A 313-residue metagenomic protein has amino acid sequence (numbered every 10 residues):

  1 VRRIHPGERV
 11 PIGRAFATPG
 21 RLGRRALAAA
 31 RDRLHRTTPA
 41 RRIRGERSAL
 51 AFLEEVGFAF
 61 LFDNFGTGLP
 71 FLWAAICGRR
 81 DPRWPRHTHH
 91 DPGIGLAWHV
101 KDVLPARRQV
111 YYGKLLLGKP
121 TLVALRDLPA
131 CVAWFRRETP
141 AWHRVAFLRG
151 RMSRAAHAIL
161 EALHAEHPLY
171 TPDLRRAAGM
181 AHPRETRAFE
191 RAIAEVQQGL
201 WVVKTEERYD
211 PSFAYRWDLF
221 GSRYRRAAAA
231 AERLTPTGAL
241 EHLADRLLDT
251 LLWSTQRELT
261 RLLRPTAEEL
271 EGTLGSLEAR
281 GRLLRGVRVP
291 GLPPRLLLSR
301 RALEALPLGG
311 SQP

Functional and structural regions predicted by a protein language model:
V1-P313: Long, low-complexity intrinsically disordered regions
